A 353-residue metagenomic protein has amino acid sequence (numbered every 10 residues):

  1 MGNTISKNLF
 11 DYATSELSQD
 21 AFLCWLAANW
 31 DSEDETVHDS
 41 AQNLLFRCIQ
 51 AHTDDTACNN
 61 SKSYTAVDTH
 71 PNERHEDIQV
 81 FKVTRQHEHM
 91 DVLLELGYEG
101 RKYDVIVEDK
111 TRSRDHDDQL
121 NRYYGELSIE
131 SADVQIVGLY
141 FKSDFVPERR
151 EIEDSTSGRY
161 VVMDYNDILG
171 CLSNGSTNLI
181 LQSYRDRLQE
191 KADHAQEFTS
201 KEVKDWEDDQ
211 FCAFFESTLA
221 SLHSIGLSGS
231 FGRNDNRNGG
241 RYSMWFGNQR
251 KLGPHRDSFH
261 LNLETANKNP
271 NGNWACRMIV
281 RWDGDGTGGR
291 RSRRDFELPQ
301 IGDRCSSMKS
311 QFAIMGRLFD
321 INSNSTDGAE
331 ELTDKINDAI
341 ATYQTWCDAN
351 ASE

Functional and structural regions predicted by a protein language model:
M1-N59, T65: A structured, charge-rich N-terminal accessory region that forms the first stable segment of a protein and links
R47-G100, N234-G239, S243-H255: Active-site metal-binding core of divalent-cation-utilizing nuclease and nuclease-like domains
V92-L94, Y103-T111, Y123: Conserved catalytic cores of phosphodiester-cleaving nucleases, focusing on short active-site segments
Y98-K102, A132-D133, P270-G272: Short, solvent-exposed loop/turn segments that connect beta-strands within catalytic domains and beta-strand-rich
S113-L120, S128-Y242: Gly/Pro-rich interdomain helix-loop hinge
S113-R122, G288-R294: Active-site-adjacent loop/helix micro-motif of nuclease/hydrolase catalytic cores
T199-S325: Polyanion-binding interface signature
I314-E353: Hydrophobic, glycine-enriched assembly/anchoring segments
